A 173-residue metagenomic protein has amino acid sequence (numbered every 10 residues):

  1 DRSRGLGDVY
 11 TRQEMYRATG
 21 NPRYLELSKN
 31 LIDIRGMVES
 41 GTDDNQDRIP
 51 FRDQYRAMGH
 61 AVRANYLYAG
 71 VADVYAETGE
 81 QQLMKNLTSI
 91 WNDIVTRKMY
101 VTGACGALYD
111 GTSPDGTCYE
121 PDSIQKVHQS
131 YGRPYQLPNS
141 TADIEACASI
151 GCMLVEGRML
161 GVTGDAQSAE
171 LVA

Functional and structural regions predicted by a protein language model:
D1, L27-D44, N86-T102, A173: Long, well-ordered core segments of solenoidal/helical folds
D1, Y16-K29, Y75-T88, L160-E170: Structural helix-adjacent loops and short alpha-helical linkers that scaffold large soluble proteins
D1-L6, Y10: Single conserved hydrophobic/aromatic residue that forms the stacking wall/gate of nucleotide- or nucleobase-binding
R4, N65-Y68, A146, I150-M153: Start-of-helix signal in alpha-solenoid helical-repeat scaffolds, especially tetratricopeptide repeats
Q81-S89, D93-A173: Extended polysaccharide-engagement surfaces of secreted carbohydrate-active enzymes
